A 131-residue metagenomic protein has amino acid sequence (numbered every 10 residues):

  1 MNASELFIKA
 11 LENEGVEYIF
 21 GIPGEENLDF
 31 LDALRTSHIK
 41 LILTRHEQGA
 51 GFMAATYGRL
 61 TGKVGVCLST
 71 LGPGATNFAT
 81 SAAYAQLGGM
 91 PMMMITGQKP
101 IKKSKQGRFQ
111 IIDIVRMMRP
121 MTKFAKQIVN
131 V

Functional and structural regions predicted by a protein language model:
M1-V131: N-terminal alpha/beta PP-like core and its mobile active-site loop of ThDP/TPP-dependent enzymes
